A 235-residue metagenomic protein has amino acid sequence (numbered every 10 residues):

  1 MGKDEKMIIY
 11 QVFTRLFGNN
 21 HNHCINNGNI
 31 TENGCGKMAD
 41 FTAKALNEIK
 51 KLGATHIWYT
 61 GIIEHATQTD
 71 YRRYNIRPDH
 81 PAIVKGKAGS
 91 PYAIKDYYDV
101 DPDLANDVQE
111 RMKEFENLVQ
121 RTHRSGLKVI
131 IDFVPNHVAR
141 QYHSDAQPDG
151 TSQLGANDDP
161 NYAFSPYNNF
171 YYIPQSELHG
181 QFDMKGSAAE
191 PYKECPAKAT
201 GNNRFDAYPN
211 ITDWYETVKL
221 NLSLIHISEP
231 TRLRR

Functional and structural regions predicted by a protein language model:
M1-K128, N136-V138, Y142-Q147, T151-N161 (+4 more regions): N-terminal structural segment of carbohydrate-active enzymes
S165-C195: Low-complexity, serine/threonine/proline-enriched polar segments
A199: Basic/Trp-rich segment in TM-proximal cytosolic loops or flexible interdomain/linker regions
I227-R235: A short, hydrophobic C-terminal helix/tail in secreted or cell-surface proteins
